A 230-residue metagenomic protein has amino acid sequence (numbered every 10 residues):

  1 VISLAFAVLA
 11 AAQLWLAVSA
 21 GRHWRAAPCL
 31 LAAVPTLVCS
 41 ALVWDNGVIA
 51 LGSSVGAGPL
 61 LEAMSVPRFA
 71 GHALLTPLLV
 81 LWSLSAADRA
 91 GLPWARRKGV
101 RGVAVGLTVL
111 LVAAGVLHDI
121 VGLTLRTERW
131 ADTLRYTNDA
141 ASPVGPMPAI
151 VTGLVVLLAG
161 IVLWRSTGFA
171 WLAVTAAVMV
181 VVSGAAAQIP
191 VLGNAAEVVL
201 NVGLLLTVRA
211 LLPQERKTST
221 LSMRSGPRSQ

Functional and structural regions predicted by a protein language model:
V1-W15: Hydrophobic transmembrane alpha-helical segments in integral membrane proteins
L14-R22, L79-A87, R135-W171: Alpha-helical transmembrane segments in multipass membrane proteins, preferentially the mid-helix core
L14-W24, W44, V48-L60, A70-V103 (+1 more regions): Internal transmembrane alpha-helix with an interfacial aromatic "cap," most often the third helix
A26-C39, R96-A104, W164-A176: Membrane-interfacial loop-to-transmembrane alpha-helix junctions, especially the N-terminal start
S40-G47, L107-L117, T175-I189: Aromatic-anchored segments of alpha-helical transmembrane domains
G58-A70, R97, W130-L134, V191-L200: Non-cytosolic membrane-interface motifs at loop->transmembrane helix junctions
A87-G153: Membrane-proximal helix-loop-helix units in multi-pass membrane proteins
V151-Q230: C-terminal transmembrane-bundle signature of multipass membrane proteins, characterized by strong activation on
